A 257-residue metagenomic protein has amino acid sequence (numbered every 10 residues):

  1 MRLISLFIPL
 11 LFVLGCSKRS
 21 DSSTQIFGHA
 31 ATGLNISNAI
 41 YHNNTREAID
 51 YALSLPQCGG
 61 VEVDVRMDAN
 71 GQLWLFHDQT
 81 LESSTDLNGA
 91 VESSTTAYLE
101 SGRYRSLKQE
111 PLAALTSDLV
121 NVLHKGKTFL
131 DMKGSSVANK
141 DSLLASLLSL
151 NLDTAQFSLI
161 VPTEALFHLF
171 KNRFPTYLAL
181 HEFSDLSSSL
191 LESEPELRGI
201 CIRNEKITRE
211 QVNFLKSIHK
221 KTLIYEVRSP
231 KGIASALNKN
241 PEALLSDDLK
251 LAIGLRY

Functional and structural regions predicted by a protein language model:
S5-V13: Bacterial N-terminal signal peptides
C16-Y257: Phosphate-group recognition and catalysis centered on beta-loop-alpha active-site segments
